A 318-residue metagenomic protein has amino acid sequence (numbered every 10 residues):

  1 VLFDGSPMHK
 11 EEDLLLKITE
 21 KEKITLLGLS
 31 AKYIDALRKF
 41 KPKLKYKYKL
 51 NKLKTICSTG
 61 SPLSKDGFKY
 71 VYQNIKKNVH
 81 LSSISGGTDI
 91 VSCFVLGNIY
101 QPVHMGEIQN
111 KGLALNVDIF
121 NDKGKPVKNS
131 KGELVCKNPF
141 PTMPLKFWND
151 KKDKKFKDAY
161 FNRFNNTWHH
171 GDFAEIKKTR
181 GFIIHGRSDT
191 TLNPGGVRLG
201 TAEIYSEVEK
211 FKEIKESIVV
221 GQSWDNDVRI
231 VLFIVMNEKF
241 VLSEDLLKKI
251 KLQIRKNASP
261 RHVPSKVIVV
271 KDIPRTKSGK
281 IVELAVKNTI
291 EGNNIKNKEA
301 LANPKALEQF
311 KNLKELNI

Functional and structural regions predicted by a protein language model:
V1-I18, L199-I204: ATP-dependent adenylate-forming carboxylate-activation enzymes
L16, I24-L29, R38-V103, N116: Gly/Ser/Thr-rich phosphate-binding loop
E20, L27, F140, L145 (+4 more regions): AMP-binding/adenylate-forming catalytic core of the ANL superfamily
K52, E213-E216, D272: Glycine-centered tight turns that cap/initiate beta-strands
I108-A114, W168: Short coil-to-beta-strand transition motifs
K111-G112, K125-F164, N294-I295: Conserved ATP/PPi-binding loop(s) of AMP-dependent carboxylate-activating enzymes
N121-D122, I176-K177, R275-T276: Short, acidic, Ser/Thr-enriched surface-loop or helix-capping motifs
V270-I295: Flexible lysine-rich "adenylation lid" loop at the C-terminal edge of ANL adenylation domains
